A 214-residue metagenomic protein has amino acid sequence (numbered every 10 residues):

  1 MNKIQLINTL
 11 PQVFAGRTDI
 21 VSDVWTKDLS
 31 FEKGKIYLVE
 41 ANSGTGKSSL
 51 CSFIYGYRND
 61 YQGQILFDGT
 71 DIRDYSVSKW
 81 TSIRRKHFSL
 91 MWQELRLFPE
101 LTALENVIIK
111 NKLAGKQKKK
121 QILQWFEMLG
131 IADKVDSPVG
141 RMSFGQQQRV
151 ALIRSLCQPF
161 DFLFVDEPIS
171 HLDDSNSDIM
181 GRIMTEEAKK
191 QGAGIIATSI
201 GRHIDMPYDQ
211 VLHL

Functional and structural regions predicted by a protein language model:
Y55: Helix-to-loop junction immediately C-terminal to a conserved catalytic motif
G63-I72: Conserved ABC transporter NBD signature motif
I72-S89: ABC ATPase NBD coupling module
E94, L101-L113: Q-loop/switch helix immediately C-terminal to the Walker
K119-K134: Conserved ABC ATPase "signature" region
P138-Q146: Conserved ABC ATPase signature
L163-E167: Catalytic Walker B motif of ABC-type/P-loop ATPase nucleotide-binding domains
